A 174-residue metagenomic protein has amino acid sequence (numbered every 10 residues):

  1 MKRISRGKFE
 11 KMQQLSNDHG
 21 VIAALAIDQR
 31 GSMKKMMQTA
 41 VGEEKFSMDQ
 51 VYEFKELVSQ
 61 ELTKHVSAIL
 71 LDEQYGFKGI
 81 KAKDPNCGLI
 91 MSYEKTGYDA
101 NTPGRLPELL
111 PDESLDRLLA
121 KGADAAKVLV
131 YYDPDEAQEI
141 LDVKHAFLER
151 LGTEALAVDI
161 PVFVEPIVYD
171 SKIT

Functional and structural regions predicted by a protein language model:
M1-E136: Alpha/beta catalytic barrel-like cores
V130-A137, K144-T174: Conserved anion-binding
